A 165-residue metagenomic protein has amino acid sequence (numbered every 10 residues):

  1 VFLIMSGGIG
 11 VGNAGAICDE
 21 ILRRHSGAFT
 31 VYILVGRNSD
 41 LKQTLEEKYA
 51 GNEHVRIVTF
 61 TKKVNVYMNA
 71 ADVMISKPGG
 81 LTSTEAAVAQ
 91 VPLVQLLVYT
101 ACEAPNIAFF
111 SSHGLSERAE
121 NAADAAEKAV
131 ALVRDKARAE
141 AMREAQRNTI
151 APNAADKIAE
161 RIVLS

Functional and structural regions predicted by a protein language model:
V1-A70, A104: Donor-nucleotide binding loops and adjacent catalytic segments primarily of GT-B fold Leloir glycosyltransferases
N65, S83-A89, A108: Short alpha-helical segment that forms part of, or immediately flanks, the ligand-binding pocket in carbohydrate-active
N69-G79: Acidic donor-binding loop of glycosyltransferase active sites
A71-D72, Q90-P92: A short alpha->beta transition loop at the rim of the catalytic pocket in nucleotide-sugar-dependent
Q90, P105-L115: Acidic, glycine-centered active-site loop in nucleotide-sugar glycosyltransferases
S111-A137: C-terminal "capping" alpha-helix adjacent to the active site of nucleotide-linked donor transferases in cell-envelope
R138-P152: A short, well-ordered alpha-helix in the C-terminal region of glycosyltransferases
A151-S165: C-terminal alpha-helical cap of glycosyltransferases
